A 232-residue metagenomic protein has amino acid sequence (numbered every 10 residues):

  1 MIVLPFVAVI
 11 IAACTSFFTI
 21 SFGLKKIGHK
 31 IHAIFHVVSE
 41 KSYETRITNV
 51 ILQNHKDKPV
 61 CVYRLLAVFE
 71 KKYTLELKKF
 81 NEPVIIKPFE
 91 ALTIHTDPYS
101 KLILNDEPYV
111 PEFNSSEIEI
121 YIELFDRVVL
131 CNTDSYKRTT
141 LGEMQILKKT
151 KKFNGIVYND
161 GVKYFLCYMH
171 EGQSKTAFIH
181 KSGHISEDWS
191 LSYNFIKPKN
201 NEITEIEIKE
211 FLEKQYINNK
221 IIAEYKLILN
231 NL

Functional and structural regions predicted by a protein language model:
M1-I27: Membrane-embedded hydrophobic alpha-helical segments
F22-E44, F153-V157: Low-complexity, acidic Ser/Thr/Pro/Gly-rich terminal tails and inter-domain linkers that flank the onset of structured
R46-P59, N159, M169-S174: Asparagine-centered strand-capping/turn motif at beta-strand->loop junctions
K58-L66: Short, hydrophobic/aromatic beta-strand segments
L75-P108: Intrinsically disordered, low-complexity Pro/Gly/Ser/Thr-rich segments with frequent PxxP/GP/PP motifs and embedded
S100-K148, K199-E202, Y216-K226: Terminal connector regions
T140-F165, M169-F178: Short Lys/Arg-enriched alpha/beta "domain-start" segment
E171-L232: Extended, charged low-complexity segments that frequently continue into or abut oligomerization scaffolds
